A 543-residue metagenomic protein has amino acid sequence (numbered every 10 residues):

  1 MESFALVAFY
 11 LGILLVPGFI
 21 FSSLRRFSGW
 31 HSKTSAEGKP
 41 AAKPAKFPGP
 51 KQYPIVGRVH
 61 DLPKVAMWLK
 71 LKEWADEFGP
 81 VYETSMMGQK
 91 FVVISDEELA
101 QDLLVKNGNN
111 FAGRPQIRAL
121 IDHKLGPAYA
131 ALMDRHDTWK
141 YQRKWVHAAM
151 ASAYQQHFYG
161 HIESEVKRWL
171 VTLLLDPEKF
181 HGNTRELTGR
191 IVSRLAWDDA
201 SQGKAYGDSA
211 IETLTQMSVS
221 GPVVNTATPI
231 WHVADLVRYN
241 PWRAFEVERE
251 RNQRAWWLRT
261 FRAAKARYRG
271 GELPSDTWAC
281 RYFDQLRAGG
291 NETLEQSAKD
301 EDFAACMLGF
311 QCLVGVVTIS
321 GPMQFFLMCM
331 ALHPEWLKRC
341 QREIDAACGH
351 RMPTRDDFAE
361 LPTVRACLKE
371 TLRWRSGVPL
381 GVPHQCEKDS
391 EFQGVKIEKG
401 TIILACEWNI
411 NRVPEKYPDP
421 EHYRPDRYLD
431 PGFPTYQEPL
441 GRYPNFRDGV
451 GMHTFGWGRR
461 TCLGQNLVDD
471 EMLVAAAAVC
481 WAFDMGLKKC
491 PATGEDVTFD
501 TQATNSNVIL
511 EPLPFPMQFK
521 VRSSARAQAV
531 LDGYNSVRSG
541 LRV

Functional and structural regions predicted by a protein language model:
E2-L125, D137, Y141, H161-R168 (+2 more regions): N-terminal membrane-proximal hinge/A-helix region immediately C-terminal to the signal-anchor transmembrane segment
A41, A45, E212-T215, L273-Y282 (+7 more regions): Cytochrome P450 I-helix active-site segment
P50-L69, K90, R118-W197, S209-A266 (+4 more regions): Cytochrome P450 catalytic-domain helical core, especially the substrate-recognition surface and oxygen-activation
V59-G79, H350-G394, P414, R442-N445: Conserved cytochrome P450 K-helix E-x-x-R motif and the immediately C-terminal K′/meander segment
T188, V192, R249-T260, A288-E343 (+5 more regions): Central I-helix of cytochrome P450 enzymes
V314, P431-V474, T501-N505: Cytochrome P450 heme-thiolate "Cys pocket" and heme-binding signature region
P334-W336, Q465-P512, R526: Cytochrome P450 heme-binding "Cys pocket" and the immediately downstream C-terminal segment
A405-R442, Y534-N535: Conserved cytochrome P450 K-helix/beta-meander segment immediately N-terminal to the heme-binding cysteine loop
